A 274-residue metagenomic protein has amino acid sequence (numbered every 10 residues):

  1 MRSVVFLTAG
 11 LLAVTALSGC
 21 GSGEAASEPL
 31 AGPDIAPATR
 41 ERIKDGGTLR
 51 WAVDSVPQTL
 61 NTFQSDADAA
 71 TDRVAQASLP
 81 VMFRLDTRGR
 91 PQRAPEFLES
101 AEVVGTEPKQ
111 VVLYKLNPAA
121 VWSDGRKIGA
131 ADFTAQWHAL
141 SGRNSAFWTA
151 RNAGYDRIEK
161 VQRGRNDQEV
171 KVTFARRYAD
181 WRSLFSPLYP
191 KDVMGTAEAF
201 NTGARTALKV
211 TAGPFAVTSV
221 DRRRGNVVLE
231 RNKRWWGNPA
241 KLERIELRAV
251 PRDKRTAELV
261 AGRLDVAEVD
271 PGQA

Functional and structural regions predicted by a protein language model:
A16-G19: C-terminal motif of bacterial Sec signal peptides marking the signal peptidase cleavage site
G21-E24: Bacterial signal peptide processing site
K44, K115, T149-A197: Surface-exposed binding/hinge segments that line and control ligand-binding clefts or catalytic entry sites
G46-S55, E99, Q110-Y114, Q136 (+5 more regions): Short, well-ordered beta-strand elements
L49-T106, H138, V210: N-terminal lobe/hinge region of extracytoplasmic solute-binding protein
S100-A146, E258: Aromatic- and charge-enriched surface segment that lines or borders ligand/interaction sites
S183-N238, R244: Gly/Pro-rich hinge or "lid" segments in bacterial periplasmic/extracellular proteins
N232-A274: Ligand-site clamp/hinge motif
